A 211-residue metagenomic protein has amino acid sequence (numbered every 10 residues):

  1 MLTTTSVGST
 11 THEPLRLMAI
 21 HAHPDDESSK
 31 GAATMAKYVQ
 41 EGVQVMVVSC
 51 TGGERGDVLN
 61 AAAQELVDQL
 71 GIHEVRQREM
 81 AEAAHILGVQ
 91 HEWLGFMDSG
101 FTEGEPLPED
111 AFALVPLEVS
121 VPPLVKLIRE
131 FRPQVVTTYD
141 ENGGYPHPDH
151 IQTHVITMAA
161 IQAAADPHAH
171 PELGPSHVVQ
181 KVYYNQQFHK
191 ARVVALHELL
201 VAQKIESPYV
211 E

Functional and structural regions predicted by a protein language model:
M1-I20, G104-E211: Metal-dependent de-N-acetylase/amidase catalytic core
E13-G71: ATP-dependent adenylation/pyrophosphate-handling site
P24, E54-R55, D98-G100, G143-G144 (+1 more regions): Solvent-exposed loop/turn segments at secondary-structure junctions within structured extracellular/periplasmic domains
G42-Q44, V89, H177-Q180: A short helix->loop->beta-strand "cap" motif at the edges of active sites that frequently abuts
S49-T51, A84-T102: A conserved beta-strand->alpha-helix junction
G56-E74, G100-E103, L107-A113: Acidic/histidine-rich helix-loop elements that form or flank divalent-metal/phosphate-binding sites at the catalytic
H73-Q77, A81, H154: Short, surface-exposed alpha-helical segments at coil->helix boundaries
